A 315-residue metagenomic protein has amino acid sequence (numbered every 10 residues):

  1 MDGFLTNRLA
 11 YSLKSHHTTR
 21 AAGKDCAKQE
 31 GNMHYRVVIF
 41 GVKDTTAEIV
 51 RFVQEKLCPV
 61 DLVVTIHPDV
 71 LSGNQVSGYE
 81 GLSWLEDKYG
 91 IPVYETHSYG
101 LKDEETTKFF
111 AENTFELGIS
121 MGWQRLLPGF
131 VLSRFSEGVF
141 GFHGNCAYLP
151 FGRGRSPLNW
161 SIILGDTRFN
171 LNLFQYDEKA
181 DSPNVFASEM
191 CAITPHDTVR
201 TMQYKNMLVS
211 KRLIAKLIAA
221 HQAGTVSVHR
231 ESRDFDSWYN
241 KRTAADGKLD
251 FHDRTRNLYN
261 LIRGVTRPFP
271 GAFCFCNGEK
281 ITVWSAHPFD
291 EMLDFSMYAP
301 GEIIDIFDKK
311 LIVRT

Functional and structural regions predicted by a protein language model:
D2-Y11, R20-F269, F273, D305-I312: One-carbon transfer enzymes
N172, T282-W284, E302: Residues located in well-ordered beta-strands
N277-M292: A short acidic-to-branched-hydrophobic micro-motif
F289-T315: Low-complexity, glycine/alanine/valine/leucine- and proline-rich hydrophobic stretches
